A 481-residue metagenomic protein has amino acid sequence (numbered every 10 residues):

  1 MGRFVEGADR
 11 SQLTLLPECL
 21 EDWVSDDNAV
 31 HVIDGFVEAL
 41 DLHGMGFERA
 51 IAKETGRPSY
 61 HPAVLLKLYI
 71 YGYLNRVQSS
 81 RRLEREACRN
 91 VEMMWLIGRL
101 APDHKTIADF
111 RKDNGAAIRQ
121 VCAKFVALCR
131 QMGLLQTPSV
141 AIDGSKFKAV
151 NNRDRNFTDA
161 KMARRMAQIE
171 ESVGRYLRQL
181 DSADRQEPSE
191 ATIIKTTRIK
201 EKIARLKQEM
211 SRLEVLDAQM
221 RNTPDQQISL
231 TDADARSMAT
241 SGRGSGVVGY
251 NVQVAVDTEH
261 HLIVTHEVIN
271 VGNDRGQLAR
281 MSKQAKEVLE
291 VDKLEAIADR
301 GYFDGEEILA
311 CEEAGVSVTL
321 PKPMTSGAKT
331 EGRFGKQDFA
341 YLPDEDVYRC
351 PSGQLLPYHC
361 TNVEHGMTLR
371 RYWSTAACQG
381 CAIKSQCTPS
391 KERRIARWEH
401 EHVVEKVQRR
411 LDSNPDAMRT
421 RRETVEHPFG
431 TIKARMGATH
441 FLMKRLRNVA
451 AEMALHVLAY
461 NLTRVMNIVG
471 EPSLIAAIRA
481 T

Functional and structural regions predicted by a protein language model:
M1-C19, I193, C311: Short, flexible loop/hinge motifs at secondary-structure junctions
E6, Y69, R76-R89, G98-T481: Anion-binding and metal-coordination hotspots
R10, L15, G35-V37, A450 (+1 more regions): N-terminal functional modules and adjacent low-complexity/disordered segments of proteins
C19, D27-N28, H61, R445 (+1 more regions): Secondary-structure junction/capping motif
C19-V24, D412, D416: Short, charged, low-complexity loops and linkers
V24-I70, N75, E399, V403: Basic, short loop/linker segments at the boundary and entry of helix-turn-helix/winged-helix-like folds
